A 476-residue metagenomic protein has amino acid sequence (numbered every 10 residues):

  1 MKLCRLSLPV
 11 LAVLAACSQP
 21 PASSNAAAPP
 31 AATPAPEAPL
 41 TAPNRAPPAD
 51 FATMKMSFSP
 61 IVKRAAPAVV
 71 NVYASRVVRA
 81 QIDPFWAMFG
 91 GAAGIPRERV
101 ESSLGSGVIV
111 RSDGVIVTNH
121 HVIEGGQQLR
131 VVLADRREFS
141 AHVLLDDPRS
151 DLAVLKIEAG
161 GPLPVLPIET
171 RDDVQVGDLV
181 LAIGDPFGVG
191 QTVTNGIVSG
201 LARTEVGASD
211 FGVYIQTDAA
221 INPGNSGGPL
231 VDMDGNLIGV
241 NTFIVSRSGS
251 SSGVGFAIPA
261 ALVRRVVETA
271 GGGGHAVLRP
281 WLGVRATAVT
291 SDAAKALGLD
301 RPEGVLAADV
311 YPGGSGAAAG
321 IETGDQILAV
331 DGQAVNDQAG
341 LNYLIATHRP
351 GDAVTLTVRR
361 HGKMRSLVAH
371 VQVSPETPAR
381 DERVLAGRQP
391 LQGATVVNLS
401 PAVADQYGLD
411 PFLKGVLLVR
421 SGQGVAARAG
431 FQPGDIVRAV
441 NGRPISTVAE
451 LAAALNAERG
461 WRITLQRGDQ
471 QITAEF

Functional and structural regions predicted by a protein language model:
M1-L8: Bacterial N-terminal signal peptides that target proteins for export
L14-A16: C-terminal motif of bacterial Sec signal peptides marking the signal peptidase cleavage site
S18-T323, A329-A353, R359-S366, H370-Q392 (+3 more regions): Serine-dependent protease modules
P167, G320, L328, A334 (+4 more regions): Exposed loop and linker-edge segments at protein-protein interfaces
G324, G434: Conserved catalytic motifs of ABC-family nucleotide-binding domains
L385-A429: Long, low-complexity intrinsically disordered regions
A453, R462-Q466: Short, exposed beta-strand-loop hairpins at the edges of beta-sheets in extracellular/periplasmic proteins
G468-E475: Short, low-complexity, Pro/Ser/Thr/Gly-rich segments in the mature regions of secreted, periplasmic
